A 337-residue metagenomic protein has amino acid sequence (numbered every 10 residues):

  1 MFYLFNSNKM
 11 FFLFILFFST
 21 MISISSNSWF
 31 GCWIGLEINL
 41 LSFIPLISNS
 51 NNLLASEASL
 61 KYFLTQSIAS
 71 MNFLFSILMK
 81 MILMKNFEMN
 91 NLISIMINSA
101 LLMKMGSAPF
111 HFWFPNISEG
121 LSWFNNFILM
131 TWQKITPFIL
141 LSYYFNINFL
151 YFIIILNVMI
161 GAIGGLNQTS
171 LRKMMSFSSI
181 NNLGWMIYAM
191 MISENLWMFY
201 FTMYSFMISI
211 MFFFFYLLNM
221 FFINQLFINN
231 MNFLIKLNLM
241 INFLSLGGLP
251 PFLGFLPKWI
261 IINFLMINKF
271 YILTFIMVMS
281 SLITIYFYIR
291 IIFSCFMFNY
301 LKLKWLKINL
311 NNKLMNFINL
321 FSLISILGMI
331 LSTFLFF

Functional and structural regions predicted by a protein language model:
M1-F337: Core, highly hydrophobic multi-pass alpha-helical transmembrane subunits of bioenergetic inner membranes
